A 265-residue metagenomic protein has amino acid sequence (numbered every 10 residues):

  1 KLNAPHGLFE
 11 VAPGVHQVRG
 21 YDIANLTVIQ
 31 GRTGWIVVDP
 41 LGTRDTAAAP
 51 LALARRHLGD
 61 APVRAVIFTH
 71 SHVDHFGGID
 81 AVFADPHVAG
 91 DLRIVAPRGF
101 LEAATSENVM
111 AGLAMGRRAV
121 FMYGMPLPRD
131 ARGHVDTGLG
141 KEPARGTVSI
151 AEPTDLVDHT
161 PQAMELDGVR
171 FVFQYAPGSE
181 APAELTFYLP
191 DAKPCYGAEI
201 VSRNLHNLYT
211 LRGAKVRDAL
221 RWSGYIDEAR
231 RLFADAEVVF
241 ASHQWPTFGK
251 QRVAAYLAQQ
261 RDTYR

Functional and structural regions predicted by a protein language model:
K1-P5, I226: N-terminal pre-domain segments of enzymes
P5-D60, L185-E199: Conserved beta-strand hairpin/beta-sheet module of binuclear metal-dependent hydrolase folds, prominently
L8, T33-G34, R44-I94, D158: Active-site metal-binding motif and surrounding structural segment of the metallo-beta-lactamase
E10-V11, V95, L101-P177, R221-F233: Metallo-beta-lactamase
V37-G42, V66, Y209-K215, A254-L257: Second-shell loop/turn segments in exported
V38-P40, P62-D74, V95-P97, Y196-A198 (+1 more regions): Active-site neighborhood of phospho(di)ester-bond hydrolases with catalytic His/Asp-centered motifs
D45, S71-G77, L101-A104, E180-P182 (+2 more regions): Active-site environment of divalent metal-dependent phosphoester hydrolases
A163, Y188, P194, N204 (+2 more regions): Divalent-metal (often Zn2+) His-rich catalytic cores of metallo-beta-lactamase-fold enzymes
